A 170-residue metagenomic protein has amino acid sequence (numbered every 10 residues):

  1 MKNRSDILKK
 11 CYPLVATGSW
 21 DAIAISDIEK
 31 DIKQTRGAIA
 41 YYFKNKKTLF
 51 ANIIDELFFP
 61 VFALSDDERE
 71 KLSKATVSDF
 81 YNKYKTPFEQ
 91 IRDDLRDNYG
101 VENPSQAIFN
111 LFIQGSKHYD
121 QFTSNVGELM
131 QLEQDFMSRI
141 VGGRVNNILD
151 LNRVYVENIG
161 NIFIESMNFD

Functional and structural regions predicted by a protein language model:
M1-N3: Short, Lys/Arg-enriched anionic-surface-contact patches
D6, K10, L14-E56: Helix-turn-helix
D6, K10-T17, L64-K71, I108-L111 (+2 more regions): Solvent-exposed, amphipathic alpha-helical segments
L14, P60, F136-I140: Short alpha-helical functional segments enriched in proximate histidine and acidic residues
K46, I53, L57, V61 (+3 more regions): Hydrophobic/aromatic residues within well-ordered alpha-helical segments
N52, D66-E102, N152: Hydrophobic alpha-helical connector segments
S78, G100-L149: Amphipathic alpha-helical packing segments from all-alpha helical-bundle domains
T86-Q90, Q134-D170: C-terminal peripheral helix-coil segments that are non-catalytic and often amphipathic
